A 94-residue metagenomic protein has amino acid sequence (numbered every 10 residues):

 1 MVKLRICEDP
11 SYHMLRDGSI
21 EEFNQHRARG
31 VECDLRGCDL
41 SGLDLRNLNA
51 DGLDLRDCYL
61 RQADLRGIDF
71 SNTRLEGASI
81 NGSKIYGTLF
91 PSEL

Functional and structural regions predicted by a protein language model:
K3, S11-H13, D17-L94: Tandem repeat scaffolds
